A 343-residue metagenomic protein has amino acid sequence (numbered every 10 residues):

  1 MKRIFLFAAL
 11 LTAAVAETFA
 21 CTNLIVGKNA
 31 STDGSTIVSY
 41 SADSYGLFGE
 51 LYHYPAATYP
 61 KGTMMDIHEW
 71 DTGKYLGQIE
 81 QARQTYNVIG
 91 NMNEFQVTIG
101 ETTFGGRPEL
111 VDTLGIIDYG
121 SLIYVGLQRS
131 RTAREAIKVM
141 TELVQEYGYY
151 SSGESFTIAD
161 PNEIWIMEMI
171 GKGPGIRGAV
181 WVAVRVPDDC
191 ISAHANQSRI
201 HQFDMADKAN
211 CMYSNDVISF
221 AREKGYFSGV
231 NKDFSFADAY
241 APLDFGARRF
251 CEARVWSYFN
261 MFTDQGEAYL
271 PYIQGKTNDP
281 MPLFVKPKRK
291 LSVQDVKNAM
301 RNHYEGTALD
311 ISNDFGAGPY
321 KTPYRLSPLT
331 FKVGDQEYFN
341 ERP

Functional and structural regions predicted by a protein language model:
I4-A14: Sec-dependent N-terminal signal peptides
V15-A20: Sec/Tat signal peptide C-region and signal peptidase I cleavage site
C21-Y119, V139-L291: A contiguous strand-loop segment
G120-Y124: Conserved short S/T/G-enriched processing/targeting/catalytic segments and their helical context
G126-R129: A structural signal for short, well-ordered beta-strand elements
P319-P343: Substrate-recognition/cap regions that form aromatic- and gly/pro-loop-enriched pockets for small-molecule ligands
